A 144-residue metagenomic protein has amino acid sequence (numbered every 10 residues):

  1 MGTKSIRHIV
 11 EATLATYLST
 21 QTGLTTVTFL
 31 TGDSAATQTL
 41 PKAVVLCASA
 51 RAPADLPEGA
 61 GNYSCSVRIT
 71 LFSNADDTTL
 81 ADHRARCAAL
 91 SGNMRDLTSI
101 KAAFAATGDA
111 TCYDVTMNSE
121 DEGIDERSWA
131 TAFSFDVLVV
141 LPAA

Functional and structural regions predicted by a protein language model:
M1-D33, S49-A144: Charged, amphipathic alpha-helical segments and their flanking helix caps
L40-R51: A short, hydrophobic beta-strand-centered structural micro-motif
